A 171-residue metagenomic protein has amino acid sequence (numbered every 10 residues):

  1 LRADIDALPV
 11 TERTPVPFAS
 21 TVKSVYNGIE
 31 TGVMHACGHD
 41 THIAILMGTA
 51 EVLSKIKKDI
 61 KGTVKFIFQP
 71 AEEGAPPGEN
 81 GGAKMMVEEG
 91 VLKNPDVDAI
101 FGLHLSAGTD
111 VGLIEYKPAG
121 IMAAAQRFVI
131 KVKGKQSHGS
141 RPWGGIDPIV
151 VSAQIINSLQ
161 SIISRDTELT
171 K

Functional and structural regions predicted by a protein language model:
L1-H35, A44-G48, V52-K61: Acidic/His- and Gly-rich active-site-bordering loop/insert found across diverse amide/peptide-bond hydrolases
A19-M34, T41, K58-T170: Histidine/acidic-residue-rich, glycine-tolerant segments that coordinate divalent metal ions
